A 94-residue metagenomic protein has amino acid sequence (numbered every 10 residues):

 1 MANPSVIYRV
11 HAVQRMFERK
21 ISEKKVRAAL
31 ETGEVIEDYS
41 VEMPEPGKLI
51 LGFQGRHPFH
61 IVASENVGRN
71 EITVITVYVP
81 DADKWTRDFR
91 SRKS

Functional and structural regions predicted by a protein language model:
M1-S94: Ribonuclease/tRNase effector modules and their secretory precursors
